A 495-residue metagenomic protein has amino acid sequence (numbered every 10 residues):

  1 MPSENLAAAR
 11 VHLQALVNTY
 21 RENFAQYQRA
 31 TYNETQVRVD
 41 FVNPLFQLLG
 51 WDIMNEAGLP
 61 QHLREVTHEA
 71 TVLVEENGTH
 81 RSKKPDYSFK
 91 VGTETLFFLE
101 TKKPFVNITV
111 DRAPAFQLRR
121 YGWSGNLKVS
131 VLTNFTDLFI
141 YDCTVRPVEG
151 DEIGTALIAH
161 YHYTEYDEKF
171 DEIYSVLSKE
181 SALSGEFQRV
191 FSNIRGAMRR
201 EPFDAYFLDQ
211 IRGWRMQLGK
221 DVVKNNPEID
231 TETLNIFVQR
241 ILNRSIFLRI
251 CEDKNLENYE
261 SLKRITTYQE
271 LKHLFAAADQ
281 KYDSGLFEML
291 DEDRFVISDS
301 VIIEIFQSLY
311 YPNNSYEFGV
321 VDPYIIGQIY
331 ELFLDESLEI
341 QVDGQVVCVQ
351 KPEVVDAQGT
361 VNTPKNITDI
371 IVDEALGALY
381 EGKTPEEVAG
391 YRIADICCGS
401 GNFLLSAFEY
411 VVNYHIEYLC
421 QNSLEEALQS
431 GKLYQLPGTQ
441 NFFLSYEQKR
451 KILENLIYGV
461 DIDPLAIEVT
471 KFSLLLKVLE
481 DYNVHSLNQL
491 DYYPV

Functional and structural regions predicted by a protein language model:
M1-A25, N77-R81, P85, V91-L96 (+4 more regions): Short, basic/polar, glycine-containing "phosphate-handling" surface segments that engage DNA
P2, L45, N55-T93: Active-site metal-binding core of divalent-cation-utilizing nuclease and nuclease-like domains
A25, R29-F46: Nuclease catalytic cores
T31, V37, M54-E56, P60-A70 (+2 more regions): SAM-dependent methyltransferase catalytic region
V39, I140-T144, E260, V469-K471: A short acidic (Asp/Glu
F41, I246, I329, I371 (+1 more regions): Conserved hydrophobic/aromatic pocket- or pore-lining residues that grip, position, or stack substrates in active sites
N43-Q47, A115-V131, G438-F443, S473 (+1 more regions): Metal-dependent nuclease catalytic cores in nucleic-acid-processing enzymes, especially RNase H-like/related
S245, R249-D291, A394-G401: Extended, well-ordered alpha-helical scaffold/bundle regions in very large, multi-domain proteins
